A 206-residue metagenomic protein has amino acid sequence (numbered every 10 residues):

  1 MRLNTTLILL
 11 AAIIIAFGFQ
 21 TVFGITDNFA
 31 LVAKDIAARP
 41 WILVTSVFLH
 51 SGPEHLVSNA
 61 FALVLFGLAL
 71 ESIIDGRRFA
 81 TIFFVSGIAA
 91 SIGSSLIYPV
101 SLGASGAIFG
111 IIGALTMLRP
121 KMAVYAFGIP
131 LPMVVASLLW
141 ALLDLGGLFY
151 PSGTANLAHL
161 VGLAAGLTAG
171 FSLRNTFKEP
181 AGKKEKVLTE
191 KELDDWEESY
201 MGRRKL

Functional and structural regions predicted by a protein language model:
M1-A11, I36-L43, F127-L148: Aromatic-enriched alpha-helical transmembrane segments of multi-pass intramembrane proteins
M1-D27: N-terminal signal-anchor transmembrane alpha helix
M1-R2, I8-A12, I92, L143-L206: C-terminal transmembrane module of polytopic alpha-helical membrane proteins
A16-G24, S46, A90, S94 (+6 more regions): Structural signal for membrane-spanning alpha-helices in multi-pass inner-membrane proteins, emphasizing helix cores
F23-A38: Juxtamembrane helix-loop-helix connectors linking adjacent transmembrane helices in multi-pass membrane enzymes
P40-P120, L148-V161: Transmembrane helix-loop-helix
S72-G76, L118-I129, R174-K183: Alpha-helical transmembrane bundle and helix-membrane interface signal in multi-pass integral membrane proteins
